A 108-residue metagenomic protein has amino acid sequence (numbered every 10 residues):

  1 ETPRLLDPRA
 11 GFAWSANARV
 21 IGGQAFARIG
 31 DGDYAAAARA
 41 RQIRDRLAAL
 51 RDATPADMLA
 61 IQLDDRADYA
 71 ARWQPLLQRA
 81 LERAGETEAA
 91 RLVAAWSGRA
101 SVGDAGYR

Functional and structural regions predicted by a protein language model:
E1-R108: Long, compositionally biased non-active-site segments enriched in small/hydrophobic residues and glycine
